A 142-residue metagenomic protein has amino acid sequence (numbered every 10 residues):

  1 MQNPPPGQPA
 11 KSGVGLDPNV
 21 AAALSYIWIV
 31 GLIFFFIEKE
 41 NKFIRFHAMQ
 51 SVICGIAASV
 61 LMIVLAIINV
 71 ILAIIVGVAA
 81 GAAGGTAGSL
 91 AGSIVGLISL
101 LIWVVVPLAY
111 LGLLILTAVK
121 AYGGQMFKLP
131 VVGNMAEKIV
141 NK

Functional and structural regions predicted by a protein language model:
M1-A57, V119-K142: Membrane-interface extramembranous regions at the lipid-water interface
M1-P9, G81-T86, L90: Long, low-complexity intrinsically disordered segments that are proline/alanine-rich with interleaved serine/threonine
A21-I37, S51-G81, S89-T117: Hydrophobic alpha-helical transmembrane segments in multi-pass membrane proteins
